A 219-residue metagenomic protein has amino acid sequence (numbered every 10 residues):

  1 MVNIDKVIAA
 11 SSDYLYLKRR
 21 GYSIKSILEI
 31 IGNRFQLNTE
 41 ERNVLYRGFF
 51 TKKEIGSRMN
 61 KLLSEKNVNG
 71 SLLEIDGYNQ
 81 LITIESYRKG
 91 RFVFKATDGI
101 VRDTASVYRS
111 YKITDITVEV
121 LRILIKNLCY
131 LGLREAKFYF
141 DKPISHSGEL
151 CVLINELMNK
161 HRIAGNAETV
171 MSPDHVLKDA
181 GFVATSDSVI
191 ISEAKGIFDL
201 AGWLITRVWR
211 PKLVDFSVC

Functional and structural regions predicted by a protein language model:
M1-L72, Q80-C219: Charge-biased, low-complexity intrinsically disordered regions
